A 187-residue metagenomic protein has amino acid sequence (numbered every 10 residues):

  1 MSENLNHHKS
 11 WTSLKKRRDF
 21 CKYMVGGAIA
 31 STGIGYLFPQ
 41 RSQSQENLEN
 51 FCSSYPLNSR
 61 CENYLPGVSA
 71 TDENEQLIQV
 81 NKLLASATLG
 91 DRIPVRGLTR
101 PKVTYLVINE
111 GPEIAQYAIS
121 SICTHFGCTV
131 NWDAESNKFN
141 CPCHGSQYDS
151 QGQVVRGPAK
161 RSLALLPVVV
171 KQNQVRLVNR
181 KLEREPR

Functional and structural regions predicted by a protein language model:
M1-K15, S42: N-terminal secretory signal peptides
K16-I34: N-terminal export leaders
I34-S44: Membrane-interface motif at the C-terminal end of an N-terminal transmembrane signal
S42-T124, C128-D133, L165, V169-R187: N-terminal pre-ligand scaffold of iron-sulfur
N137-G145, V155-L163: Short cysteine/histidine-rich metal-coordination sites, predominantly Zn2+-binding motifs
D149: Short, acidic, Ser/Thr-enriched surface-loop or helix-capping motifs
